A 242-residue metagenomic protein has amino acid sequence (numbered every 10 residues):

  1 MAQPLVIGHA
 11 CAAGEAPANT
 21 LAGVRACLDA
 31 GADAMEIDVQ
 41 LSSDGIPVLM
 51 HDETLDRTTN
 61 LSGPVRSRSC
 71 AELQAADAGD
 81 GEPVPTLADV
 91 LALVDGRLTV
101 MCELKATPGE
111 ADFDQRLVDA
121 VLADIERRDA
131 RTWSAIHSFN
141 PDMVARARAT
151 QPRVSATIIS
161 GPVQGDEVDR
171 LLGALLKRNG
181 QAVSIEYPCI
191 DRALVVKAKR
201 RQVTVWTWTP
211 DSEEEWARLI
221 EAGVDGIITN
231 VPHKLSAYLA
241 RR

Functional and structural regions predicted by a protein language model:
M1-R242: Phosphate-group recognition and catalysis centered on beta-loop-alpha active-site segments
